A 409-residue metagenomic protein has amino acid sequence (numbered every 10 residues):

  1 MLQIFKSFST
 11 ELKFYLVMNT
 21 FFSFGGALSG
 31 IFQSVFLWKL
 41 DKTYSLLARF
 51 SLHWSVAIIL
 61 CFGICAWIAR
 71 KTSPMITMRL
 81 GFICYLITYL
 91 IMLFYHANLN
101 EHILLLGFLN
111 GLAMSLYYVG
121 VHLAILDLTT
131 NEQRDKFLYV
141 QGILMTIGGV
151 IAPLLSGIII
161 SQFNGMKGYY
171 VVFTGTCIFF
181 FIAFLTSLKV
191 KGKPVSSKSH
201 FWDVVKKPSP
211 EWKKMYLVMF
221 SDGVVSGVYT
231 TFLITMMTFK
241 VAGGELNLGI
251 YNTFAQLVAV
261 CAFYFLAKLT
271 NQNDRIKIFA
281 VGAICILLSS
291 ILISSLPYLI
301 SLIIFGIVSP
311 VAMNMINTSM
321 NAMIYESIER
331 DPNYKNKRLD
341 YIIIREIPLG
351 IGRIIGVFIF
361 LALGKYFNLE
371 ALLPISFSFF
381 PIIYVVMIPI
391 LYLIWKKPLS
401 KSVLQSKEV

Functional and structural regions predicted by a protein language model:
L2-I59, E211-T253: Helix-loop boundary and gating motifs at the non-cytosolic
T20, N100-Y117, F220, I300-N317: Hydrophobic core of transmembrane alpha-helices in multi-pass small-molecule transporters, especially MFS/SLC-type
L60-F94: Conserved MFS/SLC helix-loop-helix module at the cytosolic interface between two early adjacent transmembrane helices
C61-P74, I160, A262-D274: Helix-to-loop junctions at the C-terminal end of transmembrane segments in multipass secondary transporters
I83-N98, I284-Y298, I303: C-terminal ends and interior cores of transmembrane alpha-helices in multi-pass membrane transporters/permeases
N110-I143: Cytoplasmic helix-loop-helix junction between adjacent transmembrane helices in 12-TM secondary transporters
L138-G157, R345-I359: Glycine-rich segments within core transmembrane alpha-helices of 12-TM secondary carriers
Y170-K189, P374-L391: Symmetry-related core transmembrane helices of the 12-TM Major Facilitator Superfamily/SLC fold
